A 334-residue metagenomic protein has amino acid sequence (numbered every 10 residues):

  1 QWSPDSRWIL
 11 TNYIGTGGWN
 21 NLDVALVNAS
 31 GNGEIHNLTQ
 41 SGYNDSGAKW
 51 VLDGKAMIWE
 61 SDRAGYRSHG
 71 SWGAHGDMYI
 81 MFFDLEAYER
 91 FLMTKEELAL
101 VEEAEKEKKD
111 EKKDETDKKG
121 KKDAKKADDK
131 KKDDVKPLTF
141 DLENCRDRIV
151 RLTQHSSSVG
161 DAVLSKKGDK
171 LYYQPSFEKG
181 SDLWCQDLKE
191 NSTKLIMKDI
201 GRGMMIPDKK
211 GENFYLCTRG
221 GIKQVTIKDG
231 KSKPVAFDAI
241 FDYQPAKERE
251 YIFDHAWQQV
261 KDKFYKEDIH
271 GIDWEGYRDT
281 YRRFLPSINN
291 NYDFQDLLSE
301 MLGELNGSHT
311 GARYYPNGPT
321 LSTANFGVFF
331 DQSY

Functional and structural regions predicted by a protein language model:
Q1-W8, A48-A56, A162-D169, M204-G211: Blade-terminus and WD-like Trp-Asp/Gly-His loop motifs, strongest in beta-propeller folds
P4-R7, N12-A25, G31-N32, T39-S46 (+4 more regions): A flexible loop/linker signature enriched in serine peptidases of the S9 family
E34-T39, V150-T153, S192-M197: A short beta-strand motif characteristic of beta-propeller blades
S41-S46, S156-V159, D199-M204: Short coil/turn segments at the loop-to-beta-strand junctions that recur within blades of beta-propeller repeat folds
L138-S156: A short helix->beta-strand "capping" segment at the edge of beta-propeller domains
T153-S176: Beta-strand-rich domains and repeat architectures in extracellular enzymes and scaffolds, especially beta-propellers
D169, E178-D182, Q186-D187, N191-T193: Repeat-based scaffolding regions
D187-Y334: Flexible, low-complexity junctional segments that flank or bridge functional domains
